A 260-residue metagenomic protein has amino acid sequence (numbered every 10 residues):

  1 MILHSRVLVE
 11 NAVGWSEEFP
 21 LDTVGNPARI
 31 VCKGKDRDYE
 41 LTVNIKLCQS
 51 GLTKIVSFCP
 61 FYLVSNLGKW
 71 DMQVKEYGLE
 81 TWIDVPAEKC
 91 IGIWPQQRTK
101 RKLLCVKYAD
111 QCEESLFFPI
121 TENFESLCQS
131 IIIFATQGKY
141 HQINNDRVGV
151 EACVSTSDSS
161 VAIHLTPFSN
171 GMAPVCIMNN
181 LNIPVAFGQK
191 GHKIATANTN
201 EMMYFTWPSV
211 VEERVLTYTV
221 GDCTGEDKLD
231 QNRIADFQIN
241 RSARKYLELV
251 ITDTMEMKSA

Functional and structural regions predicted by a protein language model:
M1-A260: Peripheral membrane interaction modules
